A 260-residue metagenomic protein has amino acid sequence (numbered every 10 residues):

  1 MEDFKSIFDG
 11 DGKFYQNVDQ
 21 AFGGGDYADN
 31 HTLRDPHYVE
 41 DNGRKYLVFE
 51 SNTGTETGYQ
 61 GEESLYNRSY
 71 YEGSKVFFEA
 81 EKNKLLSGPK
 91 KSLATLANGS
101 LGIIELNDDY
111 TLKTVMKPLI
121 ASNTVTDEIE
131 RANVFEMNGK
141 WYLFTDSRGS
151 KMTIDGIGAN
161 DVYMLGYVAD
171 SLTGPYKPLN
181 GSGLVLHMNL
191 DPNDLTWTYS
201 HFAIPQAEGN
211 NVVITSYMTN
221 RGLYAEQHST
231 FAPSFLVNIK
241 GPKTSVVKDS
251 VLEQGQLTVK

Functional and structural regions predicted by a protein language model:
M1-K260: Carbohydrate-active catalytic/glycan-binding domains of CAZyme proteins, especially the secreted or lumenal ectodomains
